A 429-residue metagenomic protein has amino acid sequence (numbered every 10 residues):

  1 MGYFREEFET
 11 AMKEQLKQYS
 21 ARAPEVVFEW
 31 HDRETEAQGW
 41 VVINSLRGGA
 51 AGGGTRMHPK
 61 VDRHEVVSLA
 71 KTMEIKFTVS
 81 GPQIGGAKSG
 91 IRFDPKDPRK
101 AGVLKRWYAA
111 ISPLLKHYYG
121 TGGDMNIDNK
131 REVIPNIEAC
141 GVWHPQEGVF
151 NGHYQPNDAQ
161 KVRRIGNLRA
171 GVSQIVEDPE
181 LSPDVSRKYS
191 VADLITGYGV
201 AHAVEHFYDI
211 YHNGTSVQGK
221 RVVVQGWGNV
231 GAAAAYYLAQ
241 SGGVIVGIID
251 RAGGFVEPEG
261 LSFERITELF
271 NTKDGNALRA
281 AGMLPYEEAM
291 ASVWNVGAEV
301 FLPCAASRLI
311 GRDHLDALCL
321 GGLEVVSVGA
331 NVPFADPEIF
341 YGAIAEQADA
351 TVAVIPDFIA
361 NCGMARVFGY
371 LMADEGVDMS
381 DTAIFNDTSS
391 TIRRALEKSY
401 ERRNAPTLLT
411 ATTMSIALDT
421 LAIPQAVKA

Functional and structural regions predicted by a protein language model:
M1-E29: Short, Gly/Pro- and small/polar-rich lid/capping loops
T35, I43-I75: N-terminal cap/recognition module
V61-E65, P98-G102, R106, D128-R131 (+14 more regions): Conserved active-site and cofactor/substrate-binding residues in soluble primary-metabolism enzymes
T78-V217: Glycine/serine-rich phosphate-binding loop and adjoining beta1-alpha1 elements at the start of nucleotide-handling
S80-I84, H117-D124, H212-R221, I245 (+3 more regions): Flexible, glycine/charged-enriched surface loops at secondary-structure junctions
P179-N295: Glycine-rich phosphate/diphosphate-binding loop of Rossmann-like nucleotide-binding domains
G253-V354: Rossmann-like adenosine-cofactor binding region
C319-A429: Adenosine-phosphate binding glycine-rich loop
